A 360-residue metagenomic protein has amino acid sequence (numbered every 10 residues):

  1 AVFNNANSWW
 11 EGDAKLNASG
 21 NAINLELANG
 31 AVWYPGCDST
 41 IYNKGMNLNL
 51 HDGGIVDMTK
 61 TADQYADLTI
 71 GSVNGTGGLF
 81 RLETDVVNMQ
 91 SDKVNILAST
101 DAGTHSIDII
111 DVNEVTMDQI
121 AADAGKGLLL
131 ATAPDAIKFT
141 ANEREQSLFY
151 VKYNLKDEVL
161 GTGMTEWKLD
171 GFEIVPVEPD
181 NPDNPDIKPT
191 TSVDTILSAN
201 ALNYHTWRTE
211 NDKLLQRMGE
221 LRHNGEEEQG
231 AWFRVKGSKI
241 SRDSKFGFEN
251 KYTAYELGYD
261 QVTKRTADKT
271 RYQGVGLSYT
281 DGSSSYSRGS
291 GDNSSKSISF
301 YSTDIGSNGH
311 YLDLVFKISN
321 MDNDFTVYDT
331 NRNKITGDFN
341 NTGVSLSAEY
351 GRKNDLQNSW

Functional and structural regions predicted by a protein language model:
F3-G127: Extracellular beta-strand/loop-rich repeat segments of large surface/secreted proteins
L68, F80, V94, I107 (+6 more regions): A broad, low-specificity signal marking well-ordered, structured residues that form hydrophobic/aromatic
G75, A102, D123, R144 (+2 more regions): A generic structural signal for short, non-catalytic loop/turn and secondary-structure boundary residues
I110-V112, A124-A136, D313-V327: Short secondary-structure transition/capping segments
D118-A136, F248-T263: Short secondary-structure subsegments characteristic of cysteine-rich extracellular domains
T132-N181: Low-complexity acidic/polar repeat-biased segments
D180-W360: Outer membrane beta-barrel translocator domains of Type V secretion systems
